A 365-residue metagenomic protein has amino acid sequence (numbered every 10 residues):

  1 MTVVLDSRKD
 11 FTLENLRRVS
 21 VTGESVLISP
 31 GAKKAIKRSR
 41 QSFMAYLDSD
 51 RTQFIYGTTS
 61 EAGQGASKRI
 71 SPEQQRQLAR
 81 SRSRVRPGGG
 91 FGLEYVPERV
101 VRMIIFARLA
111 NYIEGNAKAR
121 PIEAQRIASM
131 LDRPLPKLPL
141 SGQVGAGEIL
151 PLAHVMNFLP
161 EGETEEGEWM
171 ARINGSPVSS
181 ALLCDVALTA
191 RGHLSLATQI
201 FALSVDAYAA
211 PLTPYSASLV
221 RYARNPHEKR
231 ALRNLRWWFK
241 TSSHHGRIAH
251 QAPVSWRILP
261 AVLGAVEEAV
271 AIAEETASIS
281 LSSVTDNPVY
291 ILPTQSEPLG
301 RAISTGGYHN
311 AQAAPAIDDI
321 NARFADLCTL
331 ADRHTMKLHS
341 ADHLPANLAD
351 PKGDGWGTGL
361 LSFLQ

Functional and structural regions predicted by a protein language model:
M1-R51: N- or domain-start disorder-to-order transition segments that initiate the globular core
F54-E114, K137-L182, A313: FAD-binding core of FAD-dependent oxidoreductases, characterized by glycine-rich FAD pyrophosphate-binding loops
I113, P151-P160, S180-F201, P260 (+2 more regions): Alpha-helical support elements that line or immediately flank enzyme active sites and cofactor-binding pockets
G115-L140: FAD-binding glycine-rich core of flavoenzymes that anchor FAD
L150-N234: Mobile "lid/hinge" segments at catalytic clefts and subdomain interfaces of large enzymes
A181, A217-R221, R301-T305, P345-W356: Short beta-alpha connecting loops at secondary-structure transitions that line or flank enzyme active sites
V205-T329: Accessory "access/gating" subregions that flank catalytic or transport cores
N310-Q365: C-terminal catalytic subdomain
